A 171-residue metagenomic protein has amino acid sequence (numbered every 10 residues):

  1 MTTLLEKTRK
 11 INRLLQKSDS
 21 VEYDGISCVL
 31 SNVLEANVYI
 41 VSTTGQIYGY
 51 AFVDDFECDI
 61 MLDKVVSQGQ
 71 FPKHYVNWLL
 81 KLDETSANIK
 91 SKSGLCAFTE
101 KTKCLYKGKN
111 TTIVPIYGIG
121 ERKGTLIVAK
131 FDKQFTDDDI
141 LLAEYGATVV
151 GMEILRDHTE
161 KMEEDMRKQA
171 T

Functional and structural regions predicted by a protein language model:
M1-T171: Hydrophobic, helix-rich cores of sensory/ligand-binding and other regulatory modules that couple small-molecule
